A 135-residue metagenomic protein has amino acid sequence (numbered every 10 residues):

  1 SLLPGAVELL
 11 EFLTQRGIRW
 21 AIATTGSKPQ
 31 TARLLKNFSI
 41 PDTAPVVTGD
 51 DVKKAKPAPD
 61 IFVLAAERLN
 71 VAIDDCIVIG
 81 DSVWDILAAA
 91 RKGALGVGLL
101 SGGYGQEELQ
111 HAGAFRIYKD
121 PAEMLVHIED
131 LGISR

Functional and structural regions predicted by a protein language model:
S1-I22, K28-A32, K36, P59: Short, acidic loop-to-helix structural element flanking the phosphoryl-transfer center in phosphate-processing enzymes
G5, P29-R33, L64, A88 (+2 more regions): Phosphate- and divalent-cation-binding pockets in alpha/beta enzyme and binding domains that engage nucleotide-derived
Q15-I18, L69-D75, L131-S134: Glycine-rich phosphate-binding loop signature in dinucleotide/nucleotide-binding domains
I22, V47-T48, V78, I117: A structural signal for the hydrophobic beta-strands that form the central parallel beta-sheet of Rossmann-like
I40-K54: A short, structured active-site edge motif that brings together acidic residues
P41-P45, I73-I77, E107: Short acidic capping loops at alpha-helix termini that bridge into adjacent secondary structure
K56-I86: Conserved Lys-Pro-Asp/Glu-containing loop-to-beta segment of HAD-superfamily phosphomonoesterases, centered on
I77-Y118: Acidic, Mg2+-coordinating phosphoryl-transfer loop and its flanking beta/alpha structural elements, shared across
